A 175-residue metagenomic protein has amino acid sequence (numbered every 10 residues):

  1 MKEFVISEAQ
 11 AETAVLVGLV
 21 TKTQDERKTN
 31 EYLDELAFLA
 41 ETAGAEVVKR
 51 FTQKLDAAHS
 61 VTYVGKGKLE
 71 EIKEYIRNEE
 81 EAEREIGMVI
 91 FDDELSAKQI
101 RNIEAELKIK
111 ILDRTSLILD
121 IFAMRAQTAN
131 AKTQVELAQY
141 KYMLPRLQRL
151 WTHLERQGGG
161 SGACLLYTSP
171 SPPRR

Functional and structural regions predicted by a protein language model:
M1-R114, I118: N-terminal accessory targeting/assembly segments
T23, D120, H153, R175: Flexible, glycine-rich phosphate/dinucleotide-binding loops and adjacent beta-alpha linkers at cofactor/substrate
K66-K73, A129-L137: Short, structured secondary-structure boundary patches
L117-V135: Short alpha-helix plus adjacent loop in nuclease-associated cores
T133, L137-Y140, L144-L147: Amphipathic alpha-helical coiled-coil segments
P145, R149-T152, R156-G159: Canonical P-loop GTPase G-domain recognition
Y167-P173: Conserved small/polar residues in nucleotide/adenosyl-binding loops
